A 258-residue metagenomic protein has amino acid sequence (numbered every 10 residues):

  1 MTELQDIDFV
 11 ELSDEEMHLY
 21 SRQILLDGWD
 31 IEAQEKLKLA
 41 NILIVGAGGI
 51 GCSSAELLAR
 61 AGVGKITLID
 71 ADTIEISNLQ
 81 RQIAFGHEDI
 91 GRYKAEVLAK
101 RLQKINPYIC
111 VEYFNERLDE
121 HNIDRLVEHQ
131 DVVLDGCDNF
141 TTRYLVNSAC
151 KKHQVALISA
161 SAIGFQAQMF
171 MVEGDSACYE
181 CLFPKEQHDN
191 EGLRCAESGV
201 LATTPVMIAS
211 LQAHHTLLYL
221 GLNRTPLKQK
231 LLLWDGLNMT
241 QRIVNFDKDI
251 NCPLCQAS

Functional and structural regions predicted by a protein language model:
M1-S258: Adenine nucleotide-associated cytosolic modules
